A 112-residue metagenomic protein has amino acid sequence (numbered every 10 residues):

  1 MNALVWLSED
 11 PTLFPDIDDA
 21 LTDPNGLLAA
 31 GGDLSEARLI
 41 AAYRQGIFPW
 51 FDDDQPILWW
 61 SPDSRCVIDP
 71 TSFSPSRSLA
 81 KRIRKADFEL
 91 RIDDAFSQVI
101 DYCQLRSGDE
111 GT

Functional and structural regions predicted by a protein language model:
M1-T112: N-acyltransferase acceptor-side catalytic subdomain
